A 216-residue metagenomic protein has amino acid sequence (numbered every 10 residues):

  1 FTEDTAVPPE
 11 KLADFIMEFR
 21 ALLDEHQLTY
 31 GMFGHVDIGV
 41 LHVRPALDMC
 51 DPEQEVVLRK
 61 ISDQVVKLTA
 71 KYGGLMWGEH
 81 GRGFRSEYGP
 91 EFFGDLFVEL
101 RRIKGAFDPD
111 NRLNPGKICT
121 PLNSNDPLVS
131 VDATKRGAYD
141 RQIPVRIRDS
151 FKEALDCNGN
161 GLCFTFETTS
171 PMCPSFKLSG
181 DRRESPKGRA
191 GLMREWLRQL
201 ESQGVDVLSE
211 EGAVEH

Functional and structural regions predicted by a protein language model:
F1-K60, V66-L68, Y72-L75, F84-S86: C-terminal substrate-recognition/cap domain of FAD-linked oxidoreductases
F1-T5, L28-M32, G39-L41, P45 (+8 more regions): Structural beta-strand/beta-sheet cores of well-ordered domains, especially the beta-sheet scaffolds that support
K11-F19, G39, Q54-V57, I61 (+8 more regions): General structural feature for long, well-ordered alpha-helical segments within catalytic domains of soluble enzymes
L22, H26-T29, L68, Y72-L75 (+3 more regions): Change "in soluble alpha/beta enzymes" to "in soluble alpha/beta proteins
F33-A46, G78-P90, P115-K135, C157-N160 (+1 more regions): A glycine-rich phosphate-binding loop feature that marks nucleotide/adenosyl-phosphate handling sites
E87-P90, D95-K152: Polar, glycine-rich mid-to-C-terminal structural blocks that act as macromolecule-binding/assembly scaffolds
N125, V129-H216: Ferredoxin-type iron-sulfur electron-transfer modules in oxidoreductases and energy-metabolism complexes
